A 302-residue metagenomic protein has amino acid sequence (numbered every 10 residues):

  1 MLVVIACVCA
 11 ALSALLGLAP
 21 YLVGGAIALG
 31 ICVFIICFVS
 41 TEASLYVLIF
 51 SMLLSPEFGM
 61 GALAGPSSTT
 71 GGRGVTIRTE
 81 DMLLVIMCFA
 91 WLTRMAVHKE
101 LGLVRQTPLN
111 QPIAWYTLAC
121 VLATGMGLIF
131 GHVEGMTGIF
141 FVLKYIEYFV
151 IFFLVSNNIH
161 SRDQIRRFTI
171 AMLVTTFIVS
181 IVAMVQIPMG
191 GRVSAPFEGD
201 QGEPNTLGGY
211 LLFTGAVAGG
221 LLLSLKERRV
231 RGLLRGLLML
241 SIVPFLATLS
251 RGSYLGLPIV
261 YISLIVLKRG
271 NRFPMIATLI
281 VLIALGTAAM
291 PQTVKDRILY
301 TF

Functional and structural regions predicted by a protein language model:
M1-L16, G30-V33, C88, I113-M126 (+4 more regions): Alpha-helical transmembrane segments of multi-pass inner-membrane proteins
S13-G24, T70-G71, E134: Membrane-helix interface and helix-disruption motif detector
P20-L22, V142, T206: Outer-membrane beta-barrel domain signature
V23, I27-L29, V85, F89: Hydrophobic alpha-helical transmembrane segments
I35-F141, I146: N-terminal hydrophobic segments of proteins, predominantly signal-anchor/transmembrane helices of inner/organellar
F130-V133, M189-F197, I298, F302: Membrane interfacial helix motifs at helix-loop boundaries and amphipathic/re-entrant anchors
E147, Q292-F302: Aromatic-rich transmembrane-lumenal/periplasmic boundary elements in polytopic membrane proteins
